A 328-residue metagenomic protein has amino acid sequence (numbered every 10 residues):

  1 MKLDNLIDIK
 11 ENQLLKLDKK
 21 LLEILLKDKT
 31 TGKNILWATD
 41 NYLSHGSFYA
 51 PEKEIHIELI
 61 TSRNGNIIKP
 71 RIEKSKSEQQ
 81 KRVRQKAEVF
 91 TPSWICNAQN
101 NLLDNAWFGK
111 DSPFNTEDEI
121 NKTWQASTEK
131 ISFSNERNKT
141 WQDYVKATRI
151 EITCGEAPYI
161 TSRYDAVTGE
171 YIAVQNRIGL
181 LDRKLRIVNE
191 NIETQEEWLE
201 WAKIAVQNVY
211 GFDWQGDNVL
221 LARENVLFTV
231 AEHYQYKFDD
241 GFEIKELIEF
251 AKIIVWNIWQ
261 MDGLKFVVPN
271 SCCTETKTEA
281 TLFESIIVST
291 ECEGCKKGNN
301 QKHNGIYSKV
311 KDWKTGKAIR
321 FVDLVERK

Functional and structural regions predicted by a protein language model:
M1-T161, D217, L264: Preference for the N-terminal adenyl/adenosyl cofactor-binding alpha/beta module
T30-A38, L43-S44, F48-P51, T278-K328: Long, low-complexity, polar/charged, intrinsically disordered or flexibly structured peripheral segments
Q99, W259-L264, S308-V310: C-terminal intrinsically disordered extensions
W107-F266: Conserved S-adenosyl-L-methionine
C154, C272-C273, C292-C295: Disulfide-bonded cysteines in secreted/extracellular proteins and peptides
Q260, V268, D323-E326: Surface-exposed beta-strand edges and flanking loops
F266, N270-T281: Short, surface-exposed amphipathic charged segments that create phosphate/polyanion-binding patches used for binding
